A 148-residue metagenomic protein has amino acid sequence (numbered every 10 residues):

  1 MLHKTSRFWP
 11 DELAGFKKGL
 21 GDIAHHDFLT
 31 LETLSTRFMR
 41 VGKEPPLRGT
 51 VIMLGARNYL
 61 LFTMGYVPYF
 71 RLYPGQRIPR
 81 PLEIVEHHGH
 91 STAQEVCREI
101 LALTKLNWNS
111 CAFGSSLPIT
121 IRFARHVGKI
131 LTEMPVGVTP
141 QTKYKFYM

Functional and structural regions predicted by a protein language model:
M1-M148: Long, contiguous domain-sized segments
